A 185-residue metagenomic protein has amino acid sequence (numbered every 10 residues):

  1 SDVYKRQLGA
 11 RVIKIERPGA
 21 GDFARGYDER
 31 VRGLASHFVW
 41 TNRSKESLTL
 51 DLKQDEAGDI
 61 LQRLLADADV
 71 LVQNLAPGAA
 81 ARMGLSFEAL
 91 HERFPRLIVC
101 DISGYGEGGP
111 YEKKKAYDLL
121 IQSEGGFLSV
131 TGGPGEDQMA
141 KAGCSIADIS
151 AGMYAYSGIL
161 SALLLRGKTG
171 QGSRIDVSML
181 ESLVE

Functional and structural regions predicted by a protein language model:
S1-R174, M179: N-terminal helix-loop segment corresponding to the beta1-alpha1 unit of nucleotide/adenylate-binding folds
